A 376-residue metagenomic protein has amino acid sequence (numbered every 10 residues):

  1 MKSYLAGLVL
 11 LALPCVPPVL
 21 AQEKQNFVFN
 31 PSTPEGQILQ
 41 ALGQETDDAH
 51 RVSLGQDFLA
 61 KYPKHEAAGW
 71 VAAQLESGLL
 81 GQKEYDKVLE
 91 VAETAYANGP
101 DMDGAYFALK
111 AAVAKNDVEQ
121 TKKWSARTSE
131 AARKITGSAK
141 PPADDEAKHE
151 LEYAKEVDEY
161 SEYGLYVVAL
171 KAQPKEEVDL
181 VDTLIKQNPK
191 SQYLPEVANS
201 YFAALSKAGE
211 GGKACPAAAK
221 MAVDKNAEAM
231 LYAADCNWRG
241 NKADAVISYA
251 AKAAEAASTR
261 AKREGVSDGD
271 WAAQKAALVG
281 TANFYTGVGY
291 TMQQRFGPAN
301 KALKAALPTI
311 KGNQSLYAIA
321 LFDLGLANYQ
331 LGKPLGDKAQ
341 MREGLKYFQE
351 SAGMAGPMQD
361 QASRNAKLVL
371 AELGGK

Functional and structural regions predicted by a protein language model:
P18-Q74, K83-D86, E90, N98 (+5 more regions): N-terminal leader/linker segments that initiate helical-solenoid repeat arrays
Q25-N30, A277-A282, Q330, L335-K376: Terminal, low-structured helical/coil segments at or just beyond the last alpha-helical repeat
Q40, Q74, F107, Y163-V167 (+6 more regions): "A position-specific structural signal for the A-helix of alpha-solenoid helical repeats
E45, Q82, K115-N116, K171 (+6 more regions): Structural motif corresponding to the intra-repeat A-B loop/turn of tetratricopeptide repeats
K61-G69, A97-G104, R133-D144, L151-E156 (+8 more regions): Short solvent-exposed coil/turn linkers within tandem alpha-helical repeat scaffolds
A97, V113-G137, V223, W238 (+5 more regions): TPR/TPR-like (Sel1-like) alpha-helical repeat modules
